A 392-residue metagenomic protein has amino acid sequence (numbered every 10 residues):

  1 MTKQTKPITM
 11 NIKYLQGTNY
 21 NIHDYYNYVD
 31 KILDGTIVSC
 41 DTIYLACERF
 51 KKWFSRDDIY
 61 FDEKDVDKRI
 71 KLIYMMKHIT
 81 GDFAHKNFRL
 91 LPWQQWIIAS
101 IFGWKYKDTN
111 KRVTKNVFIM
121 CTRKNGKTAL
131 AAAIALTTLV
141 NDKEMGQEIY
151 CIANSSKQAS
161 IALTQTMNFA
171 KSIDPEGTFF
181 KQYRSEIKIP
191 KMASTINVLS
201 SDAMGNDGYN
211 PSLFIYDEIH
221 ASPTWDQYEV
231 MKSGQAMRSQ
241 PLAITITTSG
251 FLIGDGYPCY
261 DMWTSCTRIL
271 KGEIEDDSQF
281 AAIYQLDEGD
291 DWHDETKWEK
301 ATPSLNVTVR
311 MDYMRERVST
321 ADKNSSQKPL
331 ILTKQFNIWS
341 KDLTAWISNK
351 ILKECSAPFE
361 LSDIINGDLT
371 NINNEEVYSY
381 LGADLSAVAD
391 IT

Functional and structural regions predicted by a protein language model:
T2-A383: Phosphate/NTP-binding elements of NTP-utilizing enzymes
V388-T392: Metal-dependent catalytic core segments for phosphate chemistry
